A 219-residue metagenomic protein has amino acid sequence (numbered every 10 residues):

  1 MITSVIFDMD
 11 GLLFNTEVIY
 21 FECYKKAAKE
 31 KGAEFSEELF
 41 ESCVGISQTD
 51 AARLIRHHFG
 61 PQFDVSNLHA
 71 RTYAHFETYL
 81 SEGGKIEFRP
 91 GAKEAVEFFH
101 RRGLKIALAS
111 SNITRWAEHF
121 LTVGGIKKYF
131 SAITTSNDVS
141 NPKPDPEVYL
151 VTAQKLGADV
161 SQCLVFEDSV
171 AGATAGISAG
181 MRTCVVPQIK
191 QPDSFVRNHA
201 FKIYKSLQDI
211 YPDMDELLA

Functional and structural regions predicted by a protein language model:
M1-S42: Active-site neighborhood of HAD-like aspartate-dependent phosphohydrolases
M1-T3, E97-H100, I113-A219: Asp-based, Mg2+/Mn2+-dependent phosphohydrolase catalytic module
L13, F88, I106-A109, N141 (+1 more regions): Conserved SAM-binding loop
Y24, A28, Q48-I55, H69-L80 (+1 more regions): Hydrophobic alpha-helical core bundles mediating ligand binding, dimerization, or RNAP-core interactions
A27-F59, V65: Alpha-helical substrate-recognition element adjacent to the catalytic core
E30-A33, F59-F63, R102, G125-Y129 (+1 more regions): Short helix-capping segments at alpha-helix termini
E34, R56-E97, R102: Metal-dependent phosphoesterase signature
